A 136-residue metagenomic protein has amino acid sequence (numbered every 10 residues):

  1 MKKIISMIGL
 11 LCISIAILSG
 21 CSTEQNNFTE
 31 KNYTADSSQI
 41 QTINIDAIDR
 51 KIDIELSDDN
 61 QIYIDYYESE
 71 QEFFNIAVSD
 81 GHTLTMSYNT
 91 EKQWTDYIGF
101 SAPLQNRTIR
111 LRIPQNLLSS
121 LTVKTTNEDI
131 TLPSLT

Functional and structural regions predicted by a protein language model:
M1-S19: Sec-dependent bacterial lipoprotein signal peptides
C21-A47, K51-K124, P133: Acidic (Asp/Glu) and glycine-rich low-complexity loops/linkers that are typically intrinsically disordered
E128-I130: Hydrophobic lipid-interacting interfaces of membrane-associated proteins
